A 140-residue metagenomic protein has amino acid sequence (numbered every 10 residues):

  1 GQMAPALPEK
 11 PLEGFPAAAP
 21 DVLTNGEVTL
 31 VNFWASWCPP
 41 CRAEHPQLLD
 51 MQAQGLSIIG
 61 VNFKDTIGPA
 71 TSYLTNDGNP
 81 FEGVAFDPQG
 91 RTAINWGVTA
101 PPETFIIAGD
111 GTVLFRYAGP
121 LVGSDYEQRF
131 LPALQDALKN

Functional and structural regions predicted by a protein language model:
G1-K10, N140: N-terminal targeting signals for export/organelle localization
A6-L30: A short beta-strand-turn-helix
G26-T29, W34-W37, A100: Short pre-active-site segment immediately N-terminal to redox-active cysteine/selenocysteine motifs in thiol-based
G26-V28, Q54-S57, E82: Loop/turn elements at helix/coil->beta-strand transitions in domains of secreted/extracellular proteins
L30-V31, I58, T104: Hydrophobic beta-strand anchors of alpha/beta hydrolase catalytic cores
P39, L49, L114: Nucleotide phosphate-binding site architecture
R42-G78, P88-I94: Structural microenvironment flanking redox-active thiols in thiol-disulfide oxidoreductases
T75-P80, D87-L138: Thiol/disulfide oxidoreductase modules built on the thioredoxin-like
